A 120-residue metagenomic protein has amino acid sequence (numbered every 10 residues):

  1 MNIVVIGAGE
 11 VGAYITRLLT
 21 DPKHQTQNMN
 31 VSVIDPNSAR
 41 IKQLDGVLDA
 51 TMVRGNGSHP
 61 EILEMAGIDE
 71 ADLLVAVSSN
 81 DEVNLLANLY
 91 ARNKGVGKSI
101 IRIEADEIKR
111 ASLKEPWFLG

Functional and structural regions predicted by a protein language model:
M1-G120: Cytosolic regulatory regions of ion transport systems
